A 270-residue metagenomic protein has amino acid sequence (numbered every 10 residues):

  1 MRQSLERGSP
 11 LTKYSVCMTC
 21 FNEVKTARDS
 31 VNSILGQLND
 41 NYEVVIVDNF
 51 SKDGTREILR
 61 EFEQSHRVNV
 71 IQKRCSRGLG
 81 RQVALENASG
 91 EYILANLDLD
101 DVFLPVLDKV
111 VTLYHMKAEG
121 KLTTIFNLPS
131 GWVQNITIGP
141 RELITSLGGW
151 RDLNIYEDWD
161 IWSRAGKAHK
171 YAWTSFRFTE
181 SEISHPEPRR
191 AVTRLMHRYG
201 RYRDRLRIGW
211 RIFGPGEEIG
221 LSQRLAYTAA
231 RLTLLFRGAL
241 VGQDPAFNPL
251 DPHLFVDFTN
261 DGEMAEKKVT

Functional and structural regions predicted by a protein language model:
N22-G36: Short, well-formed alpha-helical segments that are part of the catalytic scaffolds of diverse glycosyltransferases
K25-R28, D53-E61: Acidic helix N-cap motif at the loop->helix transition within catalytic regions of sugar-transfer enzymes
N41-F50, I71-K73: Short beta-strand/loop segment that forms part of the nucleotide-sugar
D48-E57, D98-D101: A conserved acidic beta->alpha catalytic loop
Q72-A88: Glycine-rich, basic loop-to-helix element that forms the pyrophosphate-binding segment of sugar-nucleotide handling
D101-Q134: Conserved donor NDP-sugar-binding/catalytic core segment of glycosyltransferases
I155-I161: Acidic donor-binding loop at a coil-to-helix junction in glycosyltransferase catalytic cores that engages
T174-R211: Active-site donor/metal-binding and catalytic loop motifs of nucleotide-sugar-dependent glycosylation enzymes
